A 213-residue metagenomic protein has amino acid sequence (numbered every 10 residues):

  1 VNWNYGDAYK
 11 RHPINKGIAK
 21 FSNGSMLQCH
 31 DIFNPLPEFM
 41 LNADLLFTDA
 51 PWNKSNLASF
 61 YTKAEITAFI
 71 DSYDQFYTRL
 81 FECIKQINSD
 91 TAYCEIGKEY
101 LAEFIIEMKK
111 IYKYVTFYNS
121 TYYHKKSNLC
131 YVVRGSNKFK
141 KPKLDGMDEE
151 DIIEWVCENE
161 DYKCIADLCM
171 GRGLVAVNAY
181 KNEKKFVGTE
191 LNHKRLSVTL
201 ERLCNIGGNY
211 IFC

Functional and structural regions predicted by a protein language model:
V1-C213: Class I S-adenosyl-L-methionine-dependent methyltransferase catalytic core
